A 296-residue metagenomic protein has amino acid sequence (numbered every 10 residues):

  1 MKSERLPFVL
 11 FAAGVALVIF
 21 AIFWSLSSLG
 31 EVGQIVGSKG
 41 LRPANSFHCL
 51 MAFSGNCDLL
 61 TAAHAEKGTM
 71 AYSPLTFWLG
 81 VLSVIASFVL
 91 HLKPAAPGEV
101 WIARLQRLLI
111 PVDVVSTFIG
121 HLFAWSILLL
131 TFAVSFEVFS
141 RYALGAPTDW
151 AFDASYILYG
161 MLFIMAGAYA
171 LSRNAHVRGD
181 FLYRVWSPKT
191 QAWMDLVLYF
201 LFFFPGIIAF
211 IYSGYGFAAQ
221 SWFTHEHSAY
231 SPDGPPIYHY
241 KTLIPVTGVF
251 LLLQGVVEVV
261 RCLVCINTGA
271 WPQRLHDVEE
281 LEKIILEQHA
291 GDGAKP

Functional and structural regions predicted by a protein language model:
M1-P296: Alpha-helical transmembrane segments and membrane-interface helix-loop junctions in multi-pass membrane proteins
